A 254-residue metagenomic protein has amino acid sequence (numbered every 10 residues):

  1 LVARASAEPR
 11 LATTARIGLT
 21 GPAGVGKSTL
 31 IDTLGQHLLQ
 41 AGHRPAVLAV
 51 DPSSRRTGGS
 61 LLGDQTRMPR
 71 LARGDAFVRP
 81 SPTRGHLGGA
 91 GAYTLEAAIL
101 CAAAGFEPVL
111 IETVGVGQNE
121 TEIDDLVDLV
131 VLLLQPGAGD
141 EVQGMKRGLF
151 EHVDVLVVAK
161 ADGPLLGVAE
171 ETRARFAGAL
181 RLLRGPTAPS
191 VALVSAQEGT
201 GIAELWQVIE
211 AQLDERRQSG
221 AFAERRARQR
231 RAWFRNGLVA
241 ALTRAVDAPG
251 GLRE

Functional and structural regions predicted by a protein language model:
L1-I17, P22-V25, T29, L34-N119 (+2 more regions): Nucleotide-state-sensitive switch-loop elements of NTP-binding domains
A3, D32, Q36, A92-A103 (+10 more regions): Solvent-exposed alpha-helical segments within well-ordered globular domains of core cellular machineries
A7-R10, Q40, A103, L132 (+4 more regions): Generic secondary-structure signature for well-ordered alpha-helical cores
T20, S81, V158-K160, S190-V194 (+1 more regions): Short hinge/gating elements
L30, P82, H86-A90, V168 (+3 more regions): Catalytic cores of large soluble enzymes that bind and process phosphate-bearing ligands
F106, T113-R175: Conserved P-loop NTPase nucleotide-binding/switch module
V155, A161-R216: Canonical P-loop GTPase G-domain recognition
L193, E204-E254: Long, well-ordered amphipathic alpha-helical subdomains in the mid-to-C-terminal portions of large enzyme subunits
